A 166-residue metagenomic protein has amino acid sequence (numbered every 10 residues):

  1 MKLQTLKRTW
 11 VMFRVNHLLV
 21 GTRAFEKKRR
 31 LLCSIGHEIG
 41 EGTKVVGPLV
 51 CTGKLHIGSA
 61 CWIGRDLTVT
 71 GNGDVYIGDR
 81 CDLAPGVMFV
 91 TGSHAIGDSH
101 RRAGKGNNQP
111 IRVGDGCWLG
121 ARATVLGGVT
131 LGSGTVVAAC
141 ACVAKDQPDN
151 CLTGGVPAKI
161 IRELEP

Functional and structural regions predicted by a protein language model:
M1-T52: Extended, small-residue-rich solenoid/repeat segments and analogous flexible loops that form exposed scaffolds
T22-F25, R29, V50-I57, W62-T130 (+2 more regions): Flexible, glycine/small-residue-enriched loop-and-beta-strand segment within the central core of proteins
A24, P148-D149: Generic structural signal for alpha-helix starts
K44, D82, W118, V136 (+1 more regions): Short-chain dehydrogenase/reductase
V75, A141, D149-C151, K159: Glycine-centered loop/turn positions within well-structured domains that cap or flank conserved ligand/cofactor-binding
A121-V136, A141-K145: Beta-rich strand-turn-strand
